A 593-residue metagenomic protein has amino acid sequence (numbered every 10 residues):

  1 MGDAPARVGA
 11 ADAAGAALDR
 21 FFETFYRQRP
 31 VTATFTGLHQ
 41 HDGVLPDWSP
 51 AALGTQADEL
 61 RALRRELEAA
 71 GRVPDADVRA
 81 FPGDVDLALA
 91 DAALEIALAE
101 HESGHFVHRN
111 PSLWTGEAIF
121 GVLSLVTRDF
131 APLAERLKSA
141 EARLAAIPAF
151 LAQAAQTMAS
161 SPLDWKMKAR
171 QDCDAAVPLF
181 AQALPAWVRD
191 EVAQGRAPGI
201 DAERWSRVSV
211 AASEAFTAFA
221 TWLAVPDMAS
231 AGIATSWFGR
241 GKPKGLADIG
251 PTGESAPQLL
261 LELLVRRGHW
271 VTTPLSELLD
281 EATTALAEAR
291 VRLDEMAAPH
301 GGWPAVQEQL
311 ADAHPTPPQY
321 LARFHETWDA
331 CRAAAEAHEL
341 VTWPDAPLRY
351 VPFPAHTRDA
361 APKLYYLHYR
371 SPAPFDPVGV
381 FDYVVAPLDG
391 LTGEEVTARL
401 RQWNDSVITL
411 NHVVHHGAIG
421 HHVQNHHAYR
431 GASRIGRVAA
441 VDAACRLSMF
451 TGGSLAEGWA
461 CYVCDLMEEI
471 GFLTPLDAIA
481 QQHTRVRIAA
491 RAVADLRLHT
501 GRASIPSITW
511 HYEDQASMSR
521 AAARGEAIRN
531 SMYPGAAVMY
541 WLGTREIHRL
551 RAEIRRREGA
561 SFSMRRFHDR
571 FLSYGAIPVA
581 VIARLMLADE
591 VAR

Functional and structural regions predicted by a protein language model:
M1-R593: N-terminal maturation segment of proteins
